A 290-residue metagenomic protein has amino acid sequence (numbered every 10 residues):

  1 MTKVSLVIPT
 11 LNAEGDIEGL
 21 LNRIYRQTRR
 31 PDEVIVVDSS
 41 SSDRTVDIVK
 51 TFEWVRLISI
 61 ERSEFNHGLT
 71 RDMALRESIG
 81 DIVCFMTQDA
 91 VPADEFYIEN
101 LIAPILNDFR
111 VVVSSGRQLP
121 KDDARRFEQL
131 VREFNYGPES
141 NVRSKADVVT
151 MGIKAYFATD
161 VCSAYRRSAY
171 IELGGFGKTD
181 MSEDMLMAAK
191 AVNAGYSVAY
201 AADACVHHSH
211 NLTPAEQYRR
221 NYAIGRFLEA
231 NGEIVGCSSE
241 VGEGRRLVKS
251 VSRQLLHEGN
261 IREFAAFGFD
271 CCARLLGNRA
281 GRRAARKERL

Functional and structural regions predicted by a protein language model:
M1-R23: N-proximal low-complexity "stem/linker" segments adjacent to membrane-targeting elements
N22-P31: Short, acidic, metal-binding catalytic loop of nucleotide-sugar glycosyltransferases
D38-V46, V91: A conserved acidic beta->alpha catalytic loop
E61-S78: Glycine-rich, basic loop-to-helix element that forms the pyrophosphate-binding segment of sugar-nucleotide handling
V83: Short aromatic/hydrophobic "clamp" motif used to bind/position activated sugar donors
E95-E128: Conserved donor NDP-sugar-binding/catalytic core segment of glycosyltransferases
S144-Y165, D180: A recurrent flexible, glycine/aromatic-enriched loop bordering the glycosyltransferase active site that acts as
R220-R226, A230, G236-L290: Non-catalytic, C-terminal membrane-associated alpha-helical segments of glycosyltransferases
